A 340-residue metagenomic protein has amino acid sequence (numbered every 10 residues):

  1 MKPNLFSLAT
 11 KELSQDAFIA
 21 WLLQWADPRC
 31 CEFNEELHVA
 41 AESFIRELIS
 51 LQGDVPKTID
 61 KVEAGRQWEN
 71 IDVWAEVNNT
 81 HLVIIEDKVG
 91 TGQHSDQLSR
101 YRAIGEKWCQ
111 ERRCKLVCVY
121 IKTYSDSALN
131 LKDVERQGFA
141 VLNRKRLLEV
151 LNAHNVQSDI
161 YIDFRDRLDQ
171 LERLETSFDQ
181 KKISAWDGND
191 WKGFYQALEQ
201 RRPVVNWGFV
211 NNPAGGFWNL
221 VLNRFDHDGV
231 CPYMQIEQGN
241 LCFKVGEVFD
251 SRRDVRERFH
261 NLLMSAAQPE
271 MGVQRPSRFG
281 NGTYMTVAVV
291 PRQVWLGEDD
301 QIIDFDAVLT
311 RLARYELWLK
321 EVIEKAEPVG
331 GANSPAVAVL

Functional and structural regions predicted by a protein language model:
M1-L48: A structured, charge-rich N-terminal accessory region that forms the first stable segment of a protein and links
F18-L22, D96-I104: Alpha-helical scaffold elements adjacent to nucleotide-binding pockets in ATP/GTP-utilizing enzyme cores
V39-N79, V210-D228: Active-site metal-binding core of divalent-cation-utilizing nuclease and nuclease-like domains
V73-A75, N79-V89, Y101: Conserved catalytic cores of phosphodiester-cleaving nucleases, focusing on short active-site segments
T91-R100, R252-E257: Active-site-adjacent loop/helix micro-motif of nuclease/hydrolase catalytic cores
D96, E106-F217, A336-L340: Gly/Pro-rich interdomain helix-loop hinge
V117-V119, L296-L340: Long, solvent-exposed, polar/charged low-complexity segments
D179-D299, L340: Polyanion-binding interface signature
